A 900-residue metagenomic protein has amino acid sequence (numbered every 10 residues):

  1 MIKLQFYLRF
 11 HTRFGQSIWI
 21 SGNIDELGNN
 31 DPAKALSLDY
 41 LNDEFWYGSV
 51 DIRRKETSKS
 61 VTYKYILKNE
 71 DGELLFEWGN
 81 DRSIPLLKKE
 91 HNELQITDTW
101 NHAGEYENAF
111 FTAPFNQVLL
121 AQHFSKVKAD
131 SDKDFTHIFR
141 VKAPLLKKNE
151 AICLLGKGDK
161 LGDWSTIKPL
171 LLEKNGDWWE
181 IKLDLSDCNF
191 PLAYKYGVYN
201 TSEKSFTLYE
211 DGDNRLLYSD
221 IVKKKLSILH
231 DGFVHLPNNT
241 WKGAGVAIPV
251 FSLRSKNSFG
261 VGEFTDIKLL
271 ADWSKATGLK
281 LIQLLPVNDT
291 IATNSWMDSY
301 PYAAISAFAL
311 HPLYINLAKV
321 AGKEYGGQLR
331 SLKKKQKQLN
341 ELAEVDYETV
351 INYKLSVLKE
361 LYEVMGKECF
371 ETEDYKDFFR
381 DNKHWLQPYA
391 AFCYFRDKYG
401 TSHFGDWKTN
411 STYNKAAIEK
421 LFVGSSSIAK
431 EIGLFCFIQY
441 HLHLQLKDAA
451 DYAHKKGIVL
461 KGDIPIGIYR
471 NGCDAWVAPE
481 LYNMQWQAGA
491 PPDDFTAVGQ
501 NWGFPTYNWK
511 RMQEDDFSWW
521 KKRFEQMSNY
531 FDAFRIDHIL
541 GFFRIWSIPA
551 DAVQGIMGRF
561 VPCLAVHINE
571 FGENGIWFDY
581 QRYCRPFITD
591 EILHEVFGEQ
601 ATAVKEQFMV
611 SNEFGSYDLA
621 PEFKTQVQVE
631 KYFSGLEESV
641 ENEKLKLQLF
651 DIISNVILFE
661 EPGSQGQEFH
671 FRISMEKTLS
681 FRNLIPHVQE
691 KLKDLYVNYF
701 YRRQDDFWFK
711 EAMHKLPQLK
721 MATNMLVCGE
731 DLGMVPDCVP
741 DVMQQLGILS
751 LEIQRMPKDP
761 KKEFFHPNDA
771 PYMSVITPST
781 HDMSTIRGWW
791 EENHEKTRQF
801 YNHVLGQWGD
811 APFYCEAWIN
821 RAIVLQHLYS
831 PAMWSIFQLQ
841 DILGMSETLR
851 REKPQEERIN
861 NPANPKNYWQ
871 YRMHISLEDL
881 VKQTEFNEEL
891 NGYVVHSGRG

Functional and structural regions predicted by a protein language model:
I2-F6, F135-F139: Structural beta-strand segments of beta-rich domains
H11-T57, K68-K88, A143-P191, Y199-V222 (+1 more regions): Aromatic-rich carbohydrate-binding modules that target alpha-glucans
S49, Y106-I138, D184, L216-G900: Catalytic cores of glycan-processing enzymes that make or break glycosidic bonds
K59-V61, I819: Glycine-rich, flexible loop segments associated with nucleotide phosphate handling
S83-N101: C2-type phospholipid-binding modules
